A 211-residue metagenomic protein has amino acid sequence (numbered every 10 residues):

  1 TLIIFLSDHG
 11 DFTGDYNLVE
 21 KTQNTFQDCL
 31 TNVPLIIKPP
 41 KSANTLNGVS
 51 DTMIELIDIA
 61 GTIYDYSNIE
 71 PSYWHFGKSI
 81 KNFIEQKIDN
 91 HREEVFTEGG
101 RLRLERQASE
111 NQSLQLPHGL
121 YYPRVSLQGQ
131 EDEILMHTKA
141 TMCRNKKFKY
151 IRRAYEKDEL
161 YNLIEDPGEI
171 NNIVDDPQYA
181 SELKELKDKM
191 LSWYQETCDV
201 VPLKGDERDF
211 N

Functional and structural regions predicted by a protein language model:
T1-G48, E55: Histidine-centered active-site microenvironments of extracellular/periplasmic hydrolases and transferases
L2-S7, P34-I36, I59, I63-Y64 (+2 more regions): Beta-strand elements within well-structured catalytic alpha/beta cores of enzymes that handle phosphate/sulfate esters
D11-D15, A60, D65-E159: C-terminal cap/loop subdomain of S1 sulfatases and analogous C-terminal strand-loop tails that border
T22, A43-M53, Y66-P71, I170-D176: Active-site rim elements
S50-I57, H137, A180: Short, solvent-exposed loop/helix junctions and linker helices that flank or host conserved functional motifs
A60-Y64, K81, Y161, N171-V174 (+1 more regions): Non-transmembrane alpha-helical segments in soluble domains of secreted/periplasmic/extracellular proteins
L102-R103, S109, I173-N211: Long, internal low-complexity/basic segments
